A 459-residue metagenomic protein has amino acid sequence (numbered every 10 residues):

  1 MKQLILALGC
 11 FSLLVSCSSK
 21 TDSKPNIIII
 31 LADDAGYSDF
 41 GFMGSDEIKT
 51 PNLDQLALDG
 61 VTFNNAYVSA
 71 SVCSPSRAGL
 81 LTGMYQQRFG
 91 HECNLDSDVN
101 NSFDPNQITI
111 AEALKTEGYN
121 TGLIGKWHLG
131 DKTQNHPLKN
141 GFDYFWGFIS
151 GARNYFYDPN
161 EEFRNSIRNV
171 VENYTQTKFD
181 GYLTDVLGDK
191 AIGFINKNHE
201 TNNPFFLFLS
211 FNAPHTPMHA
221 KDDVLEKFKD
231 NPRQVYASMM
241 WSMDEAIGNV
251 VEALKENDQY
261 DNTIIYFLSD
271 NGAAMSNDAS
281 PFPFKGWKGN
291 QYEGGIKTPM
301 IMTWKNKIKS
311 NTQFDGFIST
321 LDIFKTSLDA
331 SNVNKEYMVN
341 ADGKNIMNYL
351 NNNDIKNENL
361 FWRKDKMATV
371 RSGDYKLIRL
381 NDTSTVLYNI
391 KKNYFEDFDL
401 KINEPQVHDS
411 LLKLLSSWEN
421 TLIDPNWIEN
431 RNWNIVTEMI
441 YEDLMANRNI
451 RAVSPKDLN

Functional and structural regions predicted by a protein language model:
K2-L4, G9, C17-T385, I390-N459: Formylglycine-dependent sulfatase
